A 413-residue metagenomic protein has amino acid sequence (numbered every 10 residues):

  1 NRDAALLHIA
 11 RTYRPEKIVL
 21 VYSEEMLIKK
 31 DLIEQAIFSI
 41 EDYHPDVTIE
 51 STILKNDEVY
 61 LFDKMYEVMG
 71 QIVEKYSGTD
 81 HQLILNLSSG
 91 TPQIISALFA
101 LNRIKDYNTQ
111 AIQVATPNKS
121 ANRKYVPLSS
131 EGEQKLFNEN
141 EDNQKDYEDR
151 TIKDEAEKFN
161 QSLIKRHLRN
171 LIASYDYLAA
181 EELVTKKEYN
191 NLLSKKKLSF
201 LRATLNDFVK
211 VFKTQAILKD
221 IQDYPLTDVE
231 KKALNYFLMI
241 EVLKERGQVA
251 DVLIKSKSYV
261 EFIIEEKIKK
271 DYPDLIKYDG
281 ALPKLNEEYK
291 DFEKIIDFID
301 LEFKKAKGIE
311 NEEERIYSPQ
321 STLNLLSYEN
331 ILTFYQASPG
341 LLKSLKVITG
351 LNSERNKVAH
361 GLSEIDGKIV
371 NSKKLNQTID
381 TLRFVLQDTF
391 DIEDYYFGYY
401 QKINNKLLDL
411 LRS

Functional and structural regions predicted by a protein language model:
N1-Q82, Q93-S413: Long, low-complexity, Lys/Arg-enriched
L85: Conformationally flexible catalytic loops at phosphate/diphosphate-handling active centers
